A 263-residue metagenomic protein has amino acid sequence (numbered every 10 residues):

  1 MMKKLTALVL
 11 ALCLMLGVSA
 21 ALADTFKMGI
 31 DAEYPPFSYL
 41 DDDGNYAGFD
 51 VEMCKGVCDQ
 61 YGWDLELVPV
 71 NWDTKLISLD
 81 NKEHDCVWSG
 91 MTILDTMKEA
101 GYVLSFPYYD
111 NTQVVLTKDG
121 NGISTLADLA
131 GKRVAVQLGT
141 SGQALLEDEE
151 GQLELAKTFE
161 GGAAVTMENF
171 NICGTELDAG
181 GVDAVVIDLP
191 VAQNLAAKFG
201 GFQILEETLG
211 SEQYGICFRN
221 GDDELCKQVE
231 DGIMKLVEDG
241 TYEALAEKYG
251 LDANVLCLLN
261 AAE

Functional and structural regions predicted by a protein language model:
D24-M91, T166, K248: Extracytoplasmic small-molecule ligand-binding "clamshell" domains of the periplasmic binding protein/Venus flytrap
A32, Y109-T117, L189, Q193-M234 (+1 more regions): Periplasmic-binding protein-like
L40, C54-W63, G142-T166, A196-A197: Ligand-binding cleft/hinge of the Venus flytrap
V51-Q60, I123, A127-D128, K132-S141 (+2 more regions): Extended ligand-binding regions for polar small-molecule ligands
K55, D64-D128, Q203, T208: Acidic, polar ligand-binding/catalytic clefts
G62-D64, D80-S89, K132-R133, V165 (+3 more regions): Alpha-to-beta junction loops
E66-S78, E160-T175, A179, E212: Short helix-initiation/N-cap motifs at beta->coil->alpha
T74-I77, G90-E99, L146-E149, T175-G210: A ligand-binding cleft/hinge motif common to bilobed small-molecule-binding domains
